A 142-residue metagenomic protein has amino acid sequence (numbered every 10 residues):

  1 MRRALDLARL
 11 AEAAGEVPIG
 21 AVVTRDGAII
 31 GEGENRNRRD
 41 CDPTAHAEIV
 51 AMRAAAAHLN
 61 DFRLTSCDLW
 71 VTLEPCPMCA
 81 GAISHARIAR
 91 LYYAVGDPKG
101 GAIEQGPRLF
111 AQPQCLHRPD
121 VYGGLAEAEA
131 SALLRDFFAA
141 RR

Functional and structural regions predicted by a protein language model:
M1-A11, P75-R142: Zinc-dependent deaminase
G15-I19, T65: Short, basic and Ser/Thr-rich N-terminal targeting/leader segments
I19-G27: Short beta-strand scaffold segments in enzyme catalytic cores
R25-D26, R53, T65: A cytosolic small-molecule/anion-sensing beta-strand core signal
R39-I49: A short, polar/charged loop-to-alpha-helix boundary motif
D61-L73: Immediate flanking context of iron-sulfur cluster ligation sites
